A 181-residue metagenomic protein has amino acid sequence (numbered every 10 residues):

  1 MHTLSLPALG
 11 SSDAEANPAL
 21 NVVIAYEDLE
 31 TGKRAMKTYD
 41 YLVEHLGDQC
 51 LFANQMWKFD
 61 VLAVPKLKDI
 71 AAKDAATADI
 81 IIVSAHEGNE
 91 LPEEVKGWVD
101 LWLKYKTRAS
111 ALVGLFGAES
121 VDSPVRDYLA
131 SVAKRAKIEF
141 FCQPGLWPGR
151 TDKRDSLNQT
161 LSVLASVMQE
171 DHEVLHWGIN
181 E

Functional and structural regions predicted by a protein language model:
M1-A19, E94-W98, R154-D155, M168-E173: Short N-terminal or domain-adjacent regulatory/targeting segments
M1-D60, I179-E181: Extreme N-terminal leader/targeting regions
T3-L4, T38, G97-R135: Ser/Thr/Gly-rich flexible loops in soluble cytosolic domains mediating phosphotransfer, phosphorylation
I24-A25, W57-K58, I81-H86, L112-G117: Conserved beta-strand segments of the P-loop GTPase G domain that flank and frequently precede/overlap
L29, F59-V61, A109-V125, P144-R150: Short beta-alpha junction loops
L29-T31, V61-V64, V83-P92, A118-V121: Short acidic, S/G/P-rich loop/turn micro-motifs used as interaction or catalytic elements
A133-E181: Glycine-rich, aromatic-bearing surface loops/beta-hairpins
